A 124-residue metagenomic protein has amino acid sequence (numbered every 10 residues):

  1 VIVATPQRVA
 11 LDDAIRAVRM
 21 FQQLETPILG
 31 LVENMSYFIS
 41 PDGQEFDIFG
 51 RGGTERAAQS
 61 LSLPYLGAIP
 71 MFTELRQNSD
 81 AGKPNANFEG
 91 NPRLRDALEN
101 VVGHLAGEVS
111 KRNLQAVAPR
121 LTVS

Functional and structural regions predicted by a protein language model:
V1-V9: Inter-motif core of Ras-like GTPase G domains
R8-L11, R95: Loop/helix-junction capping segments adjacent to catalytic residues or to phosphate/diphosphate-binding pockets
V18-S124: C-terminal lobe/tail of nucleotide-utilizing enzymes
